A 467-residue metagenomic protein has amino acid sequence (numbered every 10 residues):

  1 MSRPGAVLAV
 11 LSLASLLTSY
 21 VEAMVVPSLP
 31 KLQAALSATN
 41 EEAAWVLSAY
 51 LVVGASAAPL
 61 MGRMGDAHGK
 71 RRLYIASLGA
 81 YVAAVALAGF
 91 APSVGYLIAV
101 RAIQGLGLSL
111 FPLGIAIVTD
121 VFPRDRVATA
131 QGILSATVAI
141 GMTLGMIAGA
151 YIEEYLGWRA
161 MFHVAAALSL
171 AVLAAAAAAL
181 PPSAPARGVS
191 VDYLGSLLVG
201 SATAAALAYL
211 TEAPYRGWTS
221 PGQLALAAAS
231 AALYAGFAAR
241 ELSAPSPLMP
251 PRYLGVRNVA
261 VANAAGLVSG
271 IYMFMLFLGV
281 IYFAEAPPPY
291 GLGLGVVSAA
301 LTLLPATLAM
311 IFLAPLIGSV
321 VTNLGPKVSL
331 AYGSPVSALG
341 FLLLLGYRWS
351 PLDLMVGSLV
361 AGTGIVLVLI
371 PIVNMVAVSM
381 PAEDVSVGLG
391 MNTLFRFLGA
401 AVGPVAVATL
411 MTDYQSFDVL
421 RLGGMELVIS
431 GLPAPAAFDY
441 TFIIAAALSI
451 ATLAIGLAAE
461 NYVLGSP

Functional and structural regions predicted by a protein language model:
G5-L17, V25-L29, N40, V46 (+4 more regions): 12-transmembrane solute porter fold
K31, P59-R63, A67, Y151 (+1 more regions): Membrane-interface helix termini in secondary transporters
A35-S37, G69, F90-Y96, P123 (+3 more regions): Helix-breaking motifs and short loop linkers at transmembrane-helix boundaries and internal kinks in secondary membrane
S48-M61, P112-I115, L304-L316: Central cavity-lining transmembrane alpha-helices of secondary-active solute carriers, predominantly the Major
S56-P92: Conserved MFS/SLC helix-loop-helix module at the cytosolic interface between two early adjacent transmembrane helices
A80, A84-L87, G95-I103, L352-V360: Paired small-residue
I103-A136: Cytoplasmic helix-loop-helix junction between adjacent transmembrane helices in 12-TM secondary transporters
E154-A265, Y272: Hydrophobic transmembrane-helix bundles of small-molecule transporters
